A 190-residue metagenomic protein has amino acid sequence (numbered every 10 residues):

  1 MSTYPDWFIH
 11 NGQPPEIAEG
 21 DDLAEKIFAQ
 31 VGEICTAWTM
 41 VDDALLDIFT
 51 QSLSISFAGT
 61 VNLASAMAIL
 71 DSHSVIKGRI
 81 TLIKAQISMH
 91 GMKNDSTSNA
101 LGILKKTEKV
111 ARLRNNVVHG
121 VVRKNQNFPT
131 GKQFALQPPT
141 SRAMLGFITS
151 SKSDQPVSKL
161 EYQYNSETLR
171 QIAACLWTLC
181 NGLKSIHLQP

Functional and structural regions predicted by a protein language model:
S2-T36, D43-H73, K77-P190: Acidic, Ser/Thr/Gly/Pro-rich intrinsically disordered interaction regions
